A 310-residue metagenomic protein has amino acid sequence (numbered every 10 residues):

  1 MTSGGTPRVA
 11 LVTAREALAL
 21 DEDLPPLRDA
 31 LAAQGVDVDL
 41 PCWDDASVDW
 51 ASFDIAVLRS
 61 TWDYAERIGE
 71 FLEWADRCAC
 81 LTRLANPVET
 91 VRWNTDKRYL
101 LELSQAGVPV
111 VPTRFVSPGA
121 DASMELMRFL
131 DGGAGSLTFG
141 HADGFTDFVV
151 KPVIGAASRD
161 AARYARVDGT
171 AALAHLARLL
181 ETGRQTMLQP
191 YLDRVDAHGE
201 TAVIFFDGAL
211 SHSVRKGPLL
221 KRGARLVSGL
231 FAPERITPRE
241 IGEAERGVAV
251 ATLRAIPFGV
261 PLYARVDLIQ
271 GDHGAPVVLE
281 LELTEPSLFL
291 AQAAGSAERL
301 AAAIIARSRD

Functional and structural regions predicted by a protein language model:
T2, P7-T13, A75-C80, E89-H198 (+1 more regions): Active-site nucleotide/adenylate-binding loops and adjacent lid/helix of ATP-dependent enzymes
G5-R8, R15-D121: Conserved N-proximal alpha/beta basic substrate-recognition cap immediately N-terminal to, or forming the N-lobe
E16, D63, G155-A156, D193-R194 (+2 more regions): Short, solvent-exposed loop/turn segments at secondary-structure junctions
D44-A46, Q189-R194, V266-I269: Short, solvent-exposed loop/turn elements at beta->coil junctions and helix N-caps that rim active or binding pockets
F53-L58, T201-F205, A275-S287: A short beta-strand motif that forms the metal-chelation/ATP-contact edge of phosphoryl-transfer active sites
G155, G208, H273-G274: Short strand-connecting beta-turns/loops that link adjacent beta-strands
A165-I256, V277: Phosphate-binding site of ATP-dependent enzymes
I241-D310: ATP-dependent carboxylate activation and anion-phosphoryl transfer catalytic cores that bind Mg-ATP to form
